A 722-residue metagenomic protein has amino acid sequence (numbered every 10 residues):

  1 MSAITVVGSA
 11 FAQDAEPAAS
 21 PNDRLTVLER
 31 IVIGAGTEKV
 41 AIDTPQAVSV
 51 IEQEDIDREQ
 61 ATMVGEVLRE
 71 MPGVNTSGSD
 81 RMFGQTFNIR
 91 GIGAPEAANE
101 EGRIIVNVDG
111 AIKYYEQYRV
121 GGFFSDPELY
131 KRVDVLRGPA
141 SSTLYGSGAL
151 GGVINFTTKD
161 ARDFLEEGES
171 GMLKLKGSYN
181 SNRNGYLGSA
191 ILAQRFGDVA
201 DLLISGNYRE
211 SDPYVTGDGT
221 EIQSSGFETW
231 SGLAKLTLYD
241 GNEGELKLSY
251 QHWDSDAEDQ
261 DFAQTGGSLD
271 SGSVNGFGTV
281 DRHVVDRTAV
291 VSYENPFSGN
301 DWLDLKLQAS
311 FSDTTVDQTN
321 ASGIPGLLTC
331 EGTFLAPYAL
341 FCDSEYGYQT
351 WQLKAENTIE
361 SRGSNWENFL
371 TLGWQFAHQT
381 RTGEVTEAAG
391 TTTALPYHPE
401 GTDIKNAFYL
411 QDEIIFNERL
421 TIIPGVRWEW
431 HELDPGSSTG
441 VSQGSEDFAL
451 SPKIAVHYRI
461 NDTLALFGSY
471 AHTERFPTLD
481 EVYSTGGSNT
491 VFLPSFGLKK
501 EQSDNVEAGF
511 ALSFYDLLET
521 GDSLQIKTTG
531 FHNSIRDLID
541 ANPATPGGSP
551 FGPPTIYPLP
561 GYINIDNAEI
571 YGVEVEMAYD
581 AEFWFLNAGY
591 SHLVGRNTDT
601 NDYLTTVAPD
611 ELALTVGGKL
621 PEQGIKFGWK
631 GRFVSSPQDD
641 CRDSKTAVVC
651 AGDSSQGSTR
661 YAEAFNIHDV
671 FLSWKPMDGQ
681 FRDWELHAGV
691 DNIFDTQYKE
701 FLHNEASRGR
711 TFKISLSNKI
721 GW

Functional and structural regions predicted by a protein language model:
A15, N417, I422, T520-I535 (+3 more regions): Gram-negative outer-membrane beta-barrel transporters
G65, R69-A111: Extracytoplasmic beta-strand/coil segments of soluble accessory domains associated with Gram-negative outer-membrane
A111-P139: Short acidic/polar hinge/loop motifs at secondary-structure boundaries that mediate gating or recognition
L173, G177, I204, W302-S322 (+5 more regions): Membrane-embedded beta-barrel scaffold of Gram-negative outer-membrane proteins
Y179-E210, G219-Q260, H283-P296, S364 (+3 more regions): Transmembrane beta-barrel wall of Gram-negative outer-membrane proteins
Q223-S225, E243-W302, T314-I324, G332-T333 (+1 more regions): Flexible loop and strand-edge segments within Gram-negative outer membrane beta-barrel domains
G241, E367-F369, Q375, P399-N533: Structural signature of Gram-negative outer-membrane beta-barrels, strongest in the C-terminal barrel of TonB-dependent
E474-R475, S534-D537, A541, P621 (+3 more regions): C-terminal beta-signal and adjacent terminal beta-strands/loops of Gram-negative outer-membrane beta-barrel proteins
